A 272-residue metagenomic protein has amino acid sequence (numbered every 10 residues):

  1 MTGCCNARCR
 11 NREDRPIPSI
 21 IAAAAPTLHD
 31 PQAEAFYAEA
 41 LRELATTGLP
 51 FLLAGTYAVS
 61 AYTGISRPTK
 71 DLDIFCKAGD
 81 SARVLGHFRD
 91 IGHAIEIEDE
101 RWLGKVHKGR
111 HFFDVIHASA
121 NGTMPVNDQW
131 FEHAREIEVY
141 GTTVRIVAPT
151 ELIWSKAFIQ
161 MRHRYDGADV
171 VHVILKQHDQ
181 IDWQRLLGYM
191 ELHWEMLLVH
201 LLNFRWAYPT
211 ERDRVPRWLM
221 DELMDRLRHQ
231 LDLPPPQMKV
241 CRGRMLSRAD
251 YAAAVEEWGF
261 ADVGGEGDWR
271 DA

Functional and structural regions predicted by a protein language model:
T2-L53: Helical scaffold of the NTase/Pol beta-like nucleotidyltransferase catalytic core
R8-R15, I20, P125-A272: Catalytic cores of NTP-dependent nucleotidyl/adenyl transfer enzymes across multiple folds
L28-P31, D73, M124: Short, flexible loop segments at the rims of nucleotide/cofactor-binding pockets, characterized by
A38-L72, C76-A78, A82-L85, I146-A148 (+2 more regions): Active-site nucleotide-donor binding segment shared across nucleotidyl transfer reactions
L52, R83-R89, I97-E100, H133 (+2 more regions): Nucleic-acid-binding surface
Y57, D80, R110, S119-N121 (+2 more regions): Short, flexible active-site-adjacent loop segments at beta-strand->alpha-helix junctions, enriched in small/polar
K70-D71, H93, D114-V115, E132 (+1 more regions): Short, hinge-like loop/turn segments at secondary-structure boundaries
D90-Q129: Conserved catalytic core of two-metal-ion nucleotidyltransferases
